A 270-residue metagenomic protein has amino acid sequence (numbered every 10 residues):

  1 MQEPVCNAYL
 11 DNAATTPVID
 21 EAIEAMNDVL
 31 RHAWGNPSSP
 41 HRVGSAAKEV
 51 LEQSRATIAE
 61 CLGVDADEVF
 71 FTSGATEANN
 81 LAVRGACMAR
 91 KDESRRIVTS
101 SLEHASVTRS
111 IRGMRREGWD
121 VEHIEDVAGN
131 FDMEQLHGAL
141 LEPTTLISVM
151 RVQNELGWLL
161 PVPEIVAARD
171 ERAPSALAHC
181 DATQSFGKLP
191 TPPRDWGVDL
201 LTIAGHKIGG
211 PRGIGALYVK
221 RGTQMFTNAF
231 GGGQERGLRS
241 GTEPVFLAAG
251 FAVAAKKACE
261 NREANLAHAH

Functional and structural regions predicted by a protein language model:
M1-H270: Pyridoxal 5′-phosphate
